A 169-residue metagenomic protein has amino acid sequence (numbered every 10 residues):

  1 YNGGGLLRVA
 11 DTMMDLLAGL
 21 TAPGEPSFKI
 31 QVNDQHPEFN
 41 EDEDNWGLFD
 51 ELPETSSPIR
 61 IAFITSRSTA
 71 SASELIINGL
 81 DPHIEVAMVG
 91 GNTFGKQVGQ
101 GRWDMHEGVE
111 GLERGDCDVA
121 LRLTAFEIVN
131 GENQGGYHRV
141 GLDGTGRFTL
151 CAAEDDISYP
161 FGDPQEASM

Functional and structural regions predicted by a protein language model:
G3-M169: C-terminal "post-core" interaction segments
